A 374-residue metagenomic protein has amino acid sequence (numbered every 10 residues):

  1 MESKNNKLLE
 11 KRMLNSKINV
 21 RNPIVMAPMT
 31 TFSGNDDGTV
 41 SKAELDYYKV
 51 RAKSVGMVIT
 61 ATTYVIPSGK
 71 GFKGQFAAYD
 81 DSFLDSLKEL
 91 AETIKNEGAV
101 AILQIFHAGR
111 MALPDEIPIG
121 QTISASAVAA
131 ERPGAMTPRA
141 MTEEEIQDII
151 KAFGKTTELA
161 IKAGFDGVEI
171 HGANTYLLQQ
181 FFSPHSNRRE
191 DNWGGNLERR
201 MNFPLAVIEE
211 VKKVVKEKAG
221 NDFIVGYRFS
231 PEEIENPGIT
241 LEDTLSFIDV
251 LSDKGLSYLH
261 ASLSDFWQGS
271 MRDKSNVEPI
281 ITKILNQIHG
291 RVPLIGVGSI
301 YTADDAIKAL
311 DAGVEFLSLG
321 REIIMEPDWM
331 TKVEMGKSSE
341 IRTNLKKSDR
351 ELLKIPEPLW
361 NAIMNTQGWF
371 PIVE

Functional and structural regions predicted by a protein language model:
M1-E374: Flavin-dependent oxidoreductase catalytic cores
